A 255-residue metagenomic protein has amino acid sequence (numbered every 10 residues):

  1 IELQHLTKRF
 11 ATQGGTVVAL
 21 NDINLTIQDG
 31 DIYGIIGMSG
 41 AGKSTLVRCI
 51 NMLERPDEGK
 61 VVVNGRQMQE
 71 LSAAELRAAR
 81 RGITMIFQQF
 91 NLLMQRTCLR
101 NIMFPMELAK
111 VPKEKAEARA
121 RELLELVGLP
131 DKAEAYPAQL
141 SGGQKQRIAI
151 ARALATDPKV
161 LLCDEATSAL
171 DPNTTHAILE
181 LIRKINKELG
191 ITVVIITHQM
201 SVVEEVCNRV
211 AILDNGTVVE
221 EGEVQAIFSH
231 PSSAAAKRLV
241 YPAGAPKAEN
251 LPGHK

Functional and structural regions predicted by a protein language model:
I1, T7-C207, I212: ABC family nucleotide-binding domain
I1-E2, K255: Accessible peptide chain termini
E221-G222: ABC ATPase "signature
F228-K255: C-terminal boundary and immediately downstream tail of ABC-type ATPase nucleotide-binding domains
